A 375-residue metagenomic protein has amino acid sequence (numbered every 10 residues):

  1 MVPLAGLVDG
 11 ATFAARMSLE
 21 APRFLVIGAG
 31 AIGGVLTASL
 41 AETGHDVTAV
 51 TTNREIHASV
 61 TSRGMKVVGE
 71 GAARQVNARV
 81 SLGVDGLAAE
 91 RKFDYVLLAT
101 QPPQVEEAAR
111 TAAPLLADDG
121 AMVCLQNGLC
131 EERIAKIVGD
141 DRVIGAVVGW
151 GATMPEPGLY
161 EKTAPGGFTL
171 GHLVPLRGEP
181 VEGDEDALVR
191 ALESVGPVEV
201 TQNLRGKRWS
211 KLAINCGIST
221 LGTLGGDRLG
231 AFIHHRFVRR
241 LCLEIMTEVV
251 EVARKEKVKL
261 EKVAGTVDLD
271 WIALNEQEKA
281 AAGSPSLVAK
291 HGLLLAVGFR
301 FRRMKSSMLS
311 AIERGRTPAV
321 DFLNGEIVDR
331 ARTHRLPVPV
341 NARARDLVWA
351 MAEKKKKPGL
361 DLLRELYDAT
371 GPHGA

Functional and structural regions predicted by a protein language model:
M1-R16: N-terminal amphipathic/basic-hydrophobic helices that include classical n-h-c signal peptides and signal-anchor
F13, L243-A375: NAD(P)-dependent Rossmann-like dehydrogenase/reductase catalytic/cofactor-binding core
F13-A72: NAD(P)+-binding Rossmann beta1-loop-alpha1 motif at the extreme N-terminus of oxidoreductases
P22, D94, G166: Nucleotide donor/acceptor-binding cores
T51, G71, V84-D85, Q126 (+4 more regions): Residues at the C-termini of beta-strands that transition into short coil/loop
M65-L82, N215: N-terminal glycine-rich dinucleotide-binding loop that anchors FAD/FMN and/or NAD(P) in oxidoreductases
R74-E161: Rossmann-like NAD(P)(H) cofactor-binding subdomain of soluble oxidoreductases
L115, I137-R142, P155-P157, E161-T266 (+1 more regions): Internal alpha-helical scaffold of NAD(P)-dependent oxidoreductase catalytic cores
